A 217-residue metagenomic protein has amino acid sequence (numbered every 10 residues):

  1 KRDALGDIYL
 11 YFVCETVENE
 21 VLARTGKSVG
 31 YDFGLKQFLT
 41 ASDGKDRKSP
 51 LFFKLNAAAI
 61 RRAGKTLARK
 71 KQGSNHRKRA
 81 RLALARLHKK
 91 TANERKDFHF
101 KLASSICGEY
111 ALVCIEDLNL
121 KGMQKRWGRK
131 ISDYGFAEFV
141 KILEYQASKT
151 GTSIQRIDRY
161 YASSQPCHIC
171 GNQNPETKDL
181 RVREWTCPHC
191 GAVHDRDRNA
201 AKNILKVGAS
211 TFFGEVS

Functional and structural regions predicted by a protein language model:
R2-S217: Positively charged, helix-rich recognition surfaces that bind polyanionic ligands
